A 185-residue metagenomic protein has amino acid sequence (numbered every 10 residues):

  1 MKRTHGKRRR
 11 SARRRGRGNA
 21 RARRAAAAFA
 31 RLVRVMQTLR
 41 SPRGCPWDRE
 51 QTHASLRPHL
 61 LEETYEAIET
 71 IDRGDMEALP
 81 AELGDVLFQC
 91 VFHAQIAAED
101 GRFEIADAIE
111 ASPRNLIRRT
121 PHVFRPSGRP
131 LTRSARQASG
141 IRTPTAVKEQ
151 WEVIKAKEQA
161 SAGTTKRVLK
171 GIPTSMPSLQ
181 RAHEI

Functional and structural regions predicted by a protein language model:
M1-E82, F88-I185: Flexible "arm" and connector segments at domain edges
